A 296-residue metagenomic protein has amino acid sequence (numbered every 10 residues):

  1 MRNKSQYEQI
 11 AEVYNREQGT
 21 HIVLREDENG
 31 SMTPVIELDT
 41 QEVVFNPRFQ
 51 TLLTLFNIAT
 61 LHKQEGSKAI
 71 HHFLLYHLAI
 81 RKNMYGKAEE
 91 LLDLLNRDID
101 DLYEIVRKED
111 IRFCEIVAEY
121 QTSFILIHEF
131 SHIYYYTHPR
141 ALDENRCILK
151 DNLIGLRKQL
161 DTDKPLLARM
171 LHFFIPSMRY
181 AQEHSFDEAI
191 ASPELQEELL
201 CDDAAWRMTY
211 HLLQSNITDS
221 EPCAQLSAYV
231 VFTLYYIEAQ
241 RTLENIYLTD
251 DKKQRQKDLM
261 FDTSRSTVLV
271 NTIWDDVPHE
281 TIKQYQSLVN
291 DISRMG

Functional and structural regions predicted by a protein language model:
R2-E17, Q64: Zn2+-dependent metallopeptidase catalytic core
T20, S123, R169-M170: Conserved catalytic or regulatory cores that recognize and/or transform ribose-phosphate-containing ligands
R25-V44, F49-N57: Catalytic zinc-binding patch centered on the HExxH motif and its immediate surroundings that defines zinc-dependent
L53-I111, L153-L167, L171-I175: Mixed-charge, low-complexity intrinsically disordered segments
E104-I125: Short pre-active-site segment immediately N-terminal to the catalytic Zn-binding motif
Y120-T122, E129-R146, L200, R207 (+1 more regions): Catalytic Zn2+-binding segment of zinc metalloproteases
Y136-E188: Post-HEXXH active-site segment of zinc metalloproteases
F173-L199, D203-G296: Long, well-structured alpha-helical subdomains associated with metal-dependent extracellular/ecto-lumenal hydrolases
